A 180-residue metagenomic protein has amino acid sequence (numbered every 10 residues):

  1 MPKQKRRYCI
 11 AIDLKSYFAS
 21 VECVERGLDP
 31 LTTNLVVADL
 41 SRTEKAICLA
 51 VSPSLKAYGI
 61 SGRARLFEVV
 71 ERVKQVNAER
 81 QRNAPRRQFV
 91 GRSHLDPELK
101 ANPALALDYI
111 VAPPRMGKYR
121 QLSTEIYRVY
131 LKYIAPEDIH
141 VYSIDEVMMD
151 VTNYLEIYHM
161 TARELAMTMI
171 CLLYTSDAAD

Functional and structural regions predicted by a protein language model:
M1-S176: Gly/Gly-Pro- and Ser/Thr-rich, intrinsically disordered tail segments characteristic of DNA damage-repair and tolerance
